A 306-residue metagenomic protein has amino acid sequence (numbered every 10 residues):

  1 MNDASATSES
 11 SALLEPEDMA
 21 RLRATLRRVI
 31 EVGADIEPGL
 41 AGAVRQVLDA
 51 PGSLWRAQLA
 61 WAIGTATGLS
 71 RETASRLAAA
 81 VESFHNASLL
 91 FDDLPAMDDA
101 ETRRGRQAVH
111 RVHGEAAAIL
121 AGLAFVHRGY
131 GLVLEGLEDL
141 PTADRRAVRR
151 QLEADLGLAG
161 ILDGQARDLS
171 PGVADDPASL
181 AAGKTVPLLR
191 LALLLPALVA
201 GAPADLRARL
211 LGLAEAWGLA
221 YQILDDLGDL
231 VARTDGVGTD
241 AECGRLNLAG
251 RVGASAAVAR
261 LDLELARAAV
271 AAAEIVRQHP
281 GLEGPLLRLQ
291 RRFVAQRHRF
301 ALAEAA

Functional and structural regions predicted by a protein language model:
M1, R291-A305: Terminal targeting/low-complexity segments that flank the catalytic cores of oxidoreductases
M1-E31: N-terminal amphipathic/basic leader segments beginning at the initiator methionine
I30-V270, H279-V294: Mg2+-dependent prenyl diphosphate-binding active-site environment of isoprenoid biosynthetic enzymes
